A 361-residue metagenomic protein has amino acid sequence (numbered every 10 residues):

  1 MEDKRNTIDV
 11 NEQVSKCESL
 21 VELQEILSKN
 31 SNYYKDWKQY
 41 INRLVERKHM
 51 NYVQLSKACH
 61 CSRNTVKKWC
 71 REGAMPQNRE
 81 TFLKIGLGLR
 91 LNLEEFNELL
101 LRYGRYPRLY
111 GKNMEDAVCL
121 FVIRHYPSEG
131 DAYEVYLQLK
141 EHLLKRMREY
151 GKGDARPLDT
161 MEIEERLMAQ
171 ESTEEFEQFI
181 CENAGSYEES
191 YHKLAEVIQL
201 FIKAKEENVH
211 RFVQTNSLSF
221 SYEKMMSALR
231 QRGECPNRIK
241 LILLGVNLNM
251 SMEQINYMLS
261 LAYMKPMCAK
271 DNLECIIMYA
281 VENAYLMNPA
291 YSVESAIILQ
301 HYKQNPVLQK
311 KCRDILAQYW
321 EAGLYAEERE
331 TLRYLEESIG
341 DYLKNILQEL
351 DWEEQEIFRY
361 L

Functional and structural regions predicted by a protein language model:
N6-M50, L139-R211: A short, Lys/Arg-rich alpha-helix, primarily the initiator
E25, E95-E149, Q254-R333, I339: Short amphipathic recognition helices of helix-turn-helix/homeodomain-type DNA-binding modules
M50-N51, E80, E207, I239: Residue-level signal for the short linker/turn that defines the boundary of a DNA-recognition helix
N51-A58, N208-S217, L244: Short alpha-helical "recognition helix" segments of helix-turn-helix
V53, N64, E94, E223-K224 (+1 more regions): Key DNA-contact positions within bacterial/archaeal DNA-binding proteins
K57-Q77, R102-G104, Q214-P236, K240 (+1 more regions): Recognition helix of helix-turn-helix/homeodomain-like DNA-binding domains that insert into the DNA major groove
R79-E95, I239-Q254: DNA major-groove recognition helix of helix-turn-helix/homeodomain DNA-binding modules
